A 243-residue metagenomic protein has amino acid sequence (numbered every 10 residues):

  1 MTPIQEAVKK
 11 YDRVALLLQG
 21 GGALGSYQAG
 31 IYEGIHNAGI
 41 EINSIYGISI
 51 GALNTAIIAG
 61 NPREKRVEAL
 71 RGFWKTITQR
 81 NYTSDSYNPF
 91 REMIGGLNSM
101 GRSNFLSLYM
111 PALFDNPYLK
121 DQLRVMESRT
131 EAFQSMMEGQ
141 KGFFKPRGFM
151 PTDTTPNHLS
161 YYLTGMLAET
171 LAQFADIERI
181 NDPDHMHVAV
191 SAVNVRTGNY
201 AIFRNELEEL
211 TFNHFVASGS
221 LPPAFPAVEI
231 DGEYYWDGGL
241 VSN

Functional and structural regions predicted by a protein language model:
M1-I48, A56-N243: Patatin-like phospholipase
